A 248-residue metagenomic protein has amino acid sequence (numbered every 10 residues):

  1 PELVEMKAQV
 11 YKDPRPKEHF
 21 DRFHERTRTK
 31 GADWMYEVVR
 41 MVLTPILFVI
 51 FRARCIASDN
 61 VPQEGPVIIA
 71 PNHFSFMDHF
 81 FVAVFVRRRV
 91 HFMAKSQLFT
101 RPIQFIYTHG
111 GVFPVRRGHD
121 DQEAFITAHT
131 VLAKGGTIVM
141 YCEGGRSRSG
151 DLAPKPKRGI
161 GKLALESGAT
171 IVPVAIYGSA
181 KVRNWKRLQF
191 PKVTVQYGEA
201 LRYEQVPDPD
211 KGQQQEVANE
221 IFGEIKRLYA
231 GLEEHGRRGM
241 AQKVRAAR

Functional and structural regions predicted by a protein language model:
P1-M35, E123-R248: Non-catalytic C-terminal accessory region of glycerolipid acyltransferases and related lyso-lipid remodeling enzymes
K7-Q63, R88, R101-G110: A transmembrane-helix-recognition feature enriched in membrane-embedded lipid enzymes and envelope glyco-/phospholipid
L43, V82, Q104, A128 (+1 more regions): Short amphipathic alpha-helical segments and helix-helix/interface helices
F48, Q63-D120, T127: Catalytic core of membrane glycerolipid acyltransferases/transacylases, capturing the structured, soluble-facing
A53-S58, M77-H79, F99, F125-T127 (+2 more regions): A generic local structural motif
C55, F92, V112-P114, I171 (+1 more regions): Conserved beta-strand scaffold positions in the cores of enzyme catalytic domains, especially in NTP/NDP-utilizing
I56-S58, K95, V115-R117, G198 (+1 more regions): Conserved beta-strand termini and adjacent loop/short-helix elements that scaffold enzyme active sites in alpha/beta
D59, D120, Y177: Residue-level "edge-of-site" marker
